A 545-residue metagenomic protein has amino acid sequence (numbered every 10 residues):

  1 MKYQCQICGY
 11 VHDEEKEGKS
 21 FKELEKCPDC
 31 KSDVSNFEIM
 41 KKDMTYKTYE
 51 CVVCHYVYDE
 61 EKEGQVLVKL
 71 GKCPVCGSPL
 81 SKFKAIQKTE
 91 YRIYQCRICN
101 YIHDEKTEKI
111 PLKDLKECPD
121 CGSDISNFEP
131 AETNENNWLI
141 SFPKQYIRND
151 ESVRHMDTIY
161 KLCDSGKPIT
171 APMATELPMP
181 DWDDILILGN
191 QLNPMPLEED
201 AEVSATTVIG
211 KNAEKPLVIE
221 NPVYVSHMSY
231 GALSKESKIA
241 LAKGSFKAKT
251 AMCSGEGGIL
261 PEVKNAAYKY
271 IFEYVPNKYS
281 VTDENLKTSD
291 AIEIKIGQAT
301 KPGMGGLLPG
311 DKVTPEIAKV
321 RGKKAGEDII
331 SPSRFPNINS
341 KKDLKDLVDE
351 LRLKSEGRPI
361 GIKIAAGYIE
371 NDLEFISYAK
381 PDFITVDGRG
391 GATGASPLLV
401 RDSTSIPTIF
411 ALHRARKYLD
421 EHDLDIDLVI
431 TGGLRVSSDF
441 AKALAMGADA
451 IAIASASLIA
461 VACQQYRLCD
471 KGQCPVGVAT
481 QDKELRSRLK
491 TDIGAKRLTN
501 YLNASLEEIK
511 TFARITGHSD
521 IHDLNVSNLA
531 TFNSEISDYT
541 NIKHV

Functional and structural regions predicted by a protein language model:
K2, L24, T48, L70 (+3 more regions): Residues immediately within or flanking Cys/His clusters that coordinate Zn2+ in small zinc-binding modules
Q6, P28, V52, P74 (+2 more regions): Cys/His/Pro-rich metal-binding microdomains
G9, K31, H55, G77 (+2 more regions): Cys/His-coordinated zinc-binding microdomains
D13-E15, S35-F37, E60-E61, K82-F83 (+2 more regions): Short, non-ligating residues that shape and space the ligands of small metal-coordination modules and catalytic
K16-L24, K62-G71, T107-L115: Short linker/helix segments within small regulatory modules
D124, A131-V223, H227, A232-F246 (+6 more regions): Conserved, well-structured core domains of diverse proteins
E220, H227, A232-E350, K354-G361 (+1 more regions): Active-site-facing alpha/beta catalytic cores
F335-R486: Glycine-rich phosphate/ribose-binding loops and adjacent secondary-structure elements that form binding surfaces
